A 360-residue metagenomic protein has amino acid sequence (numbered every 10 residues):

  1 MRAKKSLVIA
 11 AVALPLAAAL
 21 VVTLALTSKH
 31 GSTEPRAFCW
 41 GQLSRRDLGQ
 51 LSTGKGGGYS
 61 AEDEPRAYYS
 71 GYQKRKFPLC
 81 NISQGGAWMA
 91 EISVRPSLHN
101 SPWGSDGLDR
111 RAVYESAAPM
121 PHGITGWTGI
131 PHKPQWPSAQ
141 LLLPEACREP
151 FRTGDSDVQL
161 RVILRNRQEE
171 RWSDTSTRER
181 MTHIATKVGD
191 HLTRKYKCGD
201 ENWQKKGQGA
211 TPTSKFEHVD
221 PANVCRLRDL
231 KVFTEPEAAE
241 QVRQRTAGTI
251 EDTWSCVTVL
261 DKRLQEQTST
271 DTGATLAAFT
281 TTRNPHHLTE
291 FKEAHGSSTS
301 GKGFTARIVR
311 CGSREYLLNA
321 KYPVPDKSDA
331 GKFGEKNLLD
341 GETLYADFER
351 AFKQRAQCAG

Functional and structural regions predicted by a protein language model:
M1, M89, M120, L141-L142 (+1 more regions): Detector for methionine-enriched segments
R2-A3, Y69, R152: Intrinsically disordered, low-complexity segments enriched in small/polar residues
R2-T27: Hydrophobic membrane-insertion alpha-helices, especially the h-region of bacterial N-terminal signal peptides
S6-A11, L51, T177-T182: Generic detector of bulky aromatic hydrophobic side chains
A25-G107, D200-L260, E335-L339, Y345-G360: Extracytoplasmic low-complexity, Pro/Thr/Ser/Ala/Gly-rich segments that lie immediately after a secretion/anchoring
R45, S173-T177, N284-P285: Short, structured coil/loop segments at alpha-helix boundaries
G57-K133, P236-D326: Short, solvent-exposed recognition patches
G126-Y196, K292-G360: A short, solvent-exposed beta-edge/loop patch
